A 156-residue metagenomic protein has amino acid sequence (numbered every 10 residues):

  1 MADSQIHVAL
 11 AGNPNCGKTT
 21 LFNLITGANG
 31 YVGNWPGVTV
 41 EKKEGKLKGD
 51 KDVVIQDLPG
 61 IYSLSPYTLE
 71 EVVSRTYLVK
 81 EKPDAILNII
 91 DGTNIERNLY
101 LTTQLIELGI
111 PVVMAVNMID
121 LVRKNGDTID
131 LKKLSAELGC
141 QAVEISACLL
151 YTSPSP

Functional and structural regions predicted by a protein language model:
M1-Q56: Conserved G1/Walker A P-loop phosphate-binding module
G12, D57-P59, M114-V116: Flexible glycine-/small-residue-rich
L21-F22, V40, D57, S74 (+3 more regions): Residue-level signature of catalytic and energy-coupling elements of molecular machines, predominantly ATP/GTP-dependent
T26, P59-G60, D91: Short glycine-/small-residue-rich Rossmann-like dinucleotide-binding loops
W35-A85: Switch I (G2) and immediately adjacent beta-strands of P-loop GTPase domains
Y77-E81, A85, I89-Q141: Conserved C-terminal guanine-recognition region of P-loop GTPase G domains, centered on the G4
Y151-P156: Conserved small/polar residues in nucleotide/adenosyl-binding loops
